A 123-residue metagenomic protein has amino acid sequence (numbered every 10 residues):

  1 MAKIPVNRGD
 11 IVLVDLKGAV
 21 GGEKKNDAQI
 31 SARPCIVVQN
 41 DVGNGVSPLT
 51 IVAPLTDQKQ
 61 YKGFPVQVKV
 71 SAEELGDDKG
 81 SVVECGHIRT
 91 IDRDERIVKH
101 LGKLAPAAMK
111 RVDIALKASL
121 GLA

Functional and structural regions predicted by a protein language model:
M1-A123: Conserved functional hotspots at enzyme active or ligand-binding sites that engage polyanionic ligands
